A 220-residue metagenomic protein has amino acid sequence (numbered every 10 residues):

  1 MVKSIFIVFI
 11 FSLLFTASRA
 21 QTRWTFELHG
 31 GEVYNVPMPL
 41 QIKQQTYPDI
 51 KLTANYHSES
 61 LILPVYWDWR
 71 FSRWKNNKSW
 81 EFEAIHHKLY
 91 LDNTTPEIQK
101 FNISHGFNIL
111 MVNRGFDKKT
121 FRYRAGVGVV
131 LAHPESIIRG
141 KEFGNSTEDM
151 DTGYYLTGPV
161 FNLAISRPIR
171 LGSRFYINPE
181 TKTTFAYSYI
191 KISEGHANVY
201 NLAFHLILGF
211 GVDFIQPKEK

Functional and structural regions predicted by a protein language model:
M1-W24: Bacterial Sec-dependent N-terminal signal peptides
A20-N76, D213-K220: Short glycine/proline- and aromatic-enriched beta-strand/turn motifs that initiate or cap beta-hairpins
T22-W24, L63-W67, S104-L110, K119 (+2 more regions): Residues that define the transmembrane beta-barrel architecture of outer-membrane proteins
N35-P39, L89-T94, A132-I138, S188-E194 (+1 more regions): Outer-membrane beta-barrel proteins
P39, N55-Y56, P168-K220: Predominantly the C-terminal beta-signal and adjacent terminal strand-loop region of outer-membrane beta-barrel
T46-T53, D92-T94, R139-E148, T184-K191: Flexible, solvent-exposed coil segments and beta strand-coil junctions, predominantly the extracellular/periplasmic
A54-H57, T95-N102, G144-Y154, K191-N198: Extracellular loop and loop/strand-boundary signature of outer-membrane beta-barrel proteins
S72-E148, T157-L163, L171-R174, G211-F214: Gram-negative (and chloroplast) outer-membrane scaffold detector with strong preference for beta-barrel transmembrane
